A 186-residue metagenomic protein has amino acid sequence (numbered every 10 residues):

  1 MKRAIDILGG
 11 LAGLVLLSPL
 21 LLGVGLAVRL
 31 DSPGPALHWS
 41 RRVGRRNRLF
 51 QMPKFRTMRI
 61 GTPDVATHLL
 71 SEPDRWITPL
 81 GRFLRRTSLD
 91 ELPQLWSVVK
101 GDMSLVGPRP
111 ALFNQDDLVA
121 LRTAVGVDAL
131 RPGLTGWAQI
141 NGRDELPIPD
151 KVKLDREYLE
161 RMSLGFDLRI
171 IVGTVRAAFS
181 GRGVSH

Functional and structural regions predicted by a protein language model:
M1-I60, S97, L164, R169-H186: A hydrophobic, helix-centered structural microdomain
K2, L70, D74-I77, R131 (+1 more regions): Short, structured helix-loop boundary elements
L8, R75-I77, L154-D155: Flexible glycine/proline-enriched surface loops and loop-helix/loop-strand junctions
L22, W76, E91: Short phosphate-engaging motifs
A36, V43, H68, P93-H186: Hydrophobic structural segments characteristic of membrane proteins
F50-R82: Acidic, Ser/Thr-rich low-complexity segments on the non-lumenal side of membrane proteins
